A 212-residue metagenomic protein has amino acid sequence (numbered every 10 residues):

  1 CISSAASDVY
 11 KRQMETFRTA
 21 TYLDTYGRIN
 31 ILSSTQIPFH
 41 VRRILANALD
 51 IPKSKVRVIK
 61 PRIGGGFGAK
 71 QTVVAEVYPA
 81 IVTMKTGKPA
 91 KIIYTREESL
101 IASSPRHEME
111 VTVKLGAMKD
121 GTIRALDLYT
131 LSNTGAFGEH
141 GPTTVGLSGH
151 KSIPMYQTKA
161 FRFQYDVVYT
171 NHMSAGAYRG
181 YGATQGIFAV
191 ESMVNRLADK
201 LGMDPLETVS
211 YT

Functional and structural regions predicted by a protein language model:
C1-Y10, Y211-T212: Single conserved hydrophobic/aromatic residue that forms the stacking wall/gate of nucleotide- or nucleobase-binding
S4-D8, I92-S99: Short Pro/Gly-enriched beta-strand edge/turn motifs at strand-loop
A5, Y26, K119-D120: Residue-level recognition of short loop/turn positions
E15-A20, E110: Short glycine-rich loop/turn motifs
A20-T86, T143-S148, A177-S210: Alpha-helical support elements that line or immediately flank enzyme active sites and cofactor-binding pockets
I37-V41, A46, I51, E98-G186: Gly/Pro-rich active-site capping loops and adjacent beta-alpha segments that organize cofactor/substrate pockets
K55-P61, P89-E97, R124-Y129, T158 (+1 more regions): Beta-strand segments within the central parallel beta-sheet cores of soluble alpha/beta enzyme folds
